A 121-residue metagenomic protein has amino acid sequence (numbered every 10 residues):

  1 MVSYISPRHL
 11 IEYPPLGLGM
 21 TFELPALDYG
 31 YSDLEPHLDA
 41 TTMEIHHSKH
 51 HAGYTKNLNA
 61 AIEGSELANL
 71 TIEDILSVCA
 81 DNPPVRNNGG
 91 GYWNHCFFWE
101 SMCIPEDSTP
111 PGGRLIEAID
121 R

Functional and structural regions predicted by a protein language model:
V2-P7: Extreme N-terminal basic, low-complexity initiation segments that serve as generic localization/processing leaders
I11-R121: Feature for soluble, non-membrane regions of globular proteins
